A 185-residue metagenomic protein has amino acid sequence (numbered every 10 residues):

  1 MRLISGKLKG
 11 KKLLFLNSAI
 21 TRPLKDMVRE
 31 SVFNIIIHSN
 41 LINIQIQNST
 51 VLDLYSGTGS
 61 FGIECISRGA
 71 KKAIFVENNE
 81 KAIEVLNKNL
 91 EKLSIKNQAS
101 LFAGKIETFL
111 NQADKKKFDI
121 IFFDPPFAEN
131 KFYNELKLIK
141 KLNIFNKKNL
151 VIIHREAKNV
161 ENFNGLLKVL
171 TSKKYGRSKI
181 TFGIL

Functional and structural regions predicted by a protein language model:
M1-L185: Class I S-adenosyl-L-methionine-dependent methyltransferase catalytic core
